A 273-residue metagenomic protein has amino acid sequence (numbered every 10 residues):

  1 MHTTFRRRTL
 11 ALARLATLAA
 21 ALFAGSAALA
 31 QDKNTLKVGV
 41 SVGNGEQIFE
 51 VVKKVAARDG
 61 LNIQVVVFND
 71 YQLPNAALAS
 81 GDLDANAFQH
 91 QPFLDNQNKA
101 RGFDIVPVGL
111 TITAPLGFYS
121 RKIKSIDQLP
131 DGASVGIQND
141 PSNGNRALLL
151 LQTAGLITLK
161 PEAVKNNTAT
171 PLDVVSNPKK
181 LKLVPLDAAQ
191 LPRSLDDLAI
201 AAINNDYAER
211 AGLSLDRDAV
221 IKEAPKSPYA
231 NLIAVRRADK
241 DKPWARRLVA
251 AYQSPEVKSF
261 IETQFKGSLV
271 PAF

Functional and structural regions predicted by a protein language model:
A28-K37, A56-A57, I126-G132: Immediate post-signal peptide segment of exported/extracytoplasmic ligand-binding proteins
D32-G43, I63-V67, S134-V135: Short, well-ordered beta-strand elements
V66-A76, A163-R193: Short helix-initiation/N-cap motifs at beta->coil->alpha
Y71-G102, G117-Y119, K124, A208-G212: Pocket-flanking alpha-helical
N96-V108, R121-I123, D197, A202 (+1 more regions): Ligand-binding "clamshell"
V108-T158, K258: A conserved helix-loop-strand patch within extracytoplasmic ligand-binding domains of the periplasmic binding
L110-S120, E209-Q253, S268-F273: Periplasmic-binding protein-like
N145-Q152, Y252-P271: Periplasmic-binding protein-like
